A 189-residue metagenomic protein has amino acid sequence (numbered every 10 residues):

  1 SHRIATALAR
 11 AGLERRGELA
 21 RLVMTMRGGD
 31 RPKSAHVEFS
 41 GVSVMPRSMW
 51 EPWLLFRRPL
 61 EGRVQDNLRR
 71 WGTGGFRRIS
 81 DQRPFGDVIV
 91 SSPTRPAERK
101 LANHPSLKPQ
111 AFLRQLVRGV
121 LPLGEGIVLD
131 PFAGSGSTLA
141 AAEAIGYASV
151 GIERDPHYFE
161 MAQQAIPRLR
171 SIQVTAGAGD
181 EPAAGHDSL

Functional and structural regions predicted by a protein language model:
S1-G177, A183-L189: Core catalytic lobe of class I
